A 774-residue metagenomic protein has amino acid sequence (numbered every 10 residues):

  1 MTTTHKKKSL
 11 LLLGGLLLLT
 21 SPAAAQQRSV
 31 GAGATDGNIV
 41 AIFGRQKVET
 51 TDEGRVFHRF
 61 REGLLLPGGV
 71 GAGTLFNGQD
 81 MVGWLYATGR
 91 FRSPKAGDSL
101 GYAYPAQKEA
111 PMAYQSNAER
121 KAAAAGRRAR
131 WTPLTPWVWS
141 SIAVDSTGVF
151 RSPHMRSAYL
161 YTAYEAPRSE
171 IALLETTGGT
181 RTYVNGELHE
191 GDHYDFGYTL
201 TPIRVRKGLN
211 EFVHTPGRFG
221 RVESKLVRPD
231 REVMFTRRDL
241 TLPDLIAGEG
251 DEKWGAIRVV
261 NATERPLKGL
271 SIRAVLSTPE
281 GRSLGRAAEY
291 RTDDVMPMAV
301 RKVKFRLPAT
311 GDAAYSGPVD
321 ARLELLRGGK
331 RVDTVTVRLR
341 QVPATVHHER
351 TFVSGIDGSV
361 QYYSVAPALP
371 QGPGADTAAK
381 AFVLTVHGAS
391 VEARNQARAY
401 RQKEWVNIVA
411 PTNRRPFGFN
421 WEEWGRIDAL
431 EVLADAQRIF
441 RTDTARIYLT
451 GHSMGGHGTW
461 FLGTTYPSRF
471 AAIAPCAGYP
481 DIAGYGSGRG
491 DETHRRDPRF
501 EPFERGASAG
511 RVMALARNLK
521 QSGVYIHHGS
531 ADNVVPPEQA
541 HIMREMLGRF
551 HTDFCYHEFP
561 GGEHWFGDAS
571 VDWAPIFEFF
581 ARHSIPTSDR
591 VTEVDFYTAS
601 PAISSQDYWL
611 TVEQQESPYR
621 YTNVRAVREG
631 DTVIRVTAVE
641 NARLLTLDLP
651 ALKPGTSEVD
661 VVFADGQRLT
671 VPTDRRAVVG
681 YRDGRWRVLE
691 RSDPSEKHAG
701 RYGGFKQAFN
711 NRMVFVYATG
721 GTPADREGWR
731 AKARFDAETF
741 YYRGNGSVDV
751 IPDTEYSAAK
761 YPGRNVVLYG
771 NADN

Functional and structural regions predicted by a protein language model:
Q26-V144, T215-L245, A256-I257, Y363: Accessory carbohydrate-binding/adhesion or oligomerization-edge regions at the termini of glycan-active proteins
E165-Y183, F212: Aromatic-lined ligand-binding clefts that engage carbohydrates, nucleic acids, or primary amines
R181-P229, A299-K304, H564, R676-A677: Beta-strand-rich ligand-recognition modules
L240-I246, P279-A379, G703: A domain-start/cap signature at the N-terminus of enzymes
P297-R306, T310-Y315, G358-P367, R549-D749 (+2 more regions): Alpha/beta-hydrolase-fold serine-hydrolase catalytic core, especially in secreted/extracellular enzymes
L369-A378, E422-M454, T464-F470, N518: Gly/Ser-rich "nucleophile elbow"/oxyanion-hole loop immediately N-terminal to the catalytic nucleophile in hydrolases
T377-I439, M713: Active-site machinery of serine-nucleophile hydrolases
G490-A581: The feature captures the conserved acid-bearing segment of alpha/beta-hydrolase catalytic domains
